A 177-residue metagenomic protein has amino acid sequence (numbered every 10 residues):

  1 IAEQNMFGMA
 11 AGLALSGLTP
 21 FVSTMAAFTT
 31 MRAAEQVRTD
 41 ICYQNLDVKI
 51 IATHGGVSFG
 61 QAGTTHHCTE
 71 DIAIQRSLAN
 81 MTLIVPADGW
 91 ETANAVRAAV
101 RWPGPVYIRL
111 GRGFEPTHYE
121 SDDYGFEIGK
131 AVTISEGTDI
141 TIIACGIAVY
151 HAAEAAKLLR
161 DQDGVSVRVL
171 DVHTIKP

Functional and structural regions predicted by a protein language model:
I1, L170-P177: Short beta->alpha junction loops
A2-N5, G12-T141, Y150, V167: Conserved thiamine diphosphate
A11, T39, K157, D161: Short, well-ordered alpha-helices that flank and scaffold nucleotide-derived cofactor binding pockets
H151-L170: Short helix-loop-beta junction
